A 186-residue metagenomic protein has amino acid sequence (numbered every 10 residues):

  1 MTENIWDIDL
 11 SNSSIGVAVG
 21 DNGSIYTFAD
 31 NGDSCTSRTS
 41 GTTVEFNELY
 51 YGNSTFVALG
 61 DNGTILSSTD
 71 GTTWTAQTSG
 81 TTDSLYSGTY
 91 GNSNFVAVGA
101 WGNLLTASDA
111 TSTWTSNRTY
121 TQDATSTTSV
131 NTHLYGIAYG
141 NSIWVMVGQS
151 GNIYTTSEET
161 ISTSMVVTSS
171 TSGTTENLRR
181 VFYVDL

Functional and structural regions predicted by a protein language model:
M1-L186: Residue-level hotspots at or immediately adjacent to binding/recognition sites across diverse folds
